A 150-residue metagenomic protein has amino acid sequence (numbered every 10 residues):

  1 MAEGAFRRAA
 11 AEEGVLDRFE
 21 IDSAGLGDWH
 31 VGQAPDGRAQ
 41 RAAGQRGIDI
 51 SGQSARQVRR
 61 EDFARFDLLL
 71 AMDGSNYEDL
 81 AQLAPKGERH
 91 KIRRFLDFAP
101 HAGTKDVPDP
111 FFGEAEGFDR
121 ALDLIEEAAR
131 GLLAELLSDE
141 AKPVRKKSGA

Functional and structural regions predicted by a protein language model:
M1-R65, A134-R145, G149-A150: Conserved active-site segments centered on acidic
S23, A71-M72: Small/polar loops that bind or transfer phosphate-bearing groups
L68, G74-A150: Phosphate-binding/catalytic loops
